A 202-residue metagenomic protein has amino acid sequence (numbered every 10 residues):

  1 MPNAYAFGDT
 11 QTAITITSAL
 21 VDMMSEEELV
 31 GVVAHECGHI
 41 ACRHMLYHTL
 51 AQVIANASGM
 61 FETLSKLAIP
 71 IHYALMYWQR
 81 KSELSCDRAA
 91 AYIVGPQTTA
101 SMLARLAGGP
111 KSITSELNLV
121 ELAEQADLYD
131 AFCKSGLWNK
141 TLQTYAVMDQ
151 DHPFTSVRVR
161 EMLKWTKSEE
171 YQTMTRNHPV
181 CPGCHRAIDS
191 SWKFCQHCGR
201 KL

Functional and structural regions predicted by a protein language model:
M1-L46: Peri-catalytic and regulatory segments of divalent metal-dependent proteins
H44-Y73: Post-HEXXH active-site segment of zinc metalloproteases
L64-F132: Short helix/loop segments within enzyme catalytic domains that coordinate or immediately flank catalytic cofactors
Q125-S156, R160-Q172: Metal-dependent nucleotide-binding catalytic modules
C181-C184, C195-C198: Short cysteine-rich clusters marking metal-coordination/redox-active sites
A187-D189, K201-L202: Cys/His-rich microdomains that often coordinate metals
S190-F194: Short Cys/His-rich "knuckle" micro-motifs
